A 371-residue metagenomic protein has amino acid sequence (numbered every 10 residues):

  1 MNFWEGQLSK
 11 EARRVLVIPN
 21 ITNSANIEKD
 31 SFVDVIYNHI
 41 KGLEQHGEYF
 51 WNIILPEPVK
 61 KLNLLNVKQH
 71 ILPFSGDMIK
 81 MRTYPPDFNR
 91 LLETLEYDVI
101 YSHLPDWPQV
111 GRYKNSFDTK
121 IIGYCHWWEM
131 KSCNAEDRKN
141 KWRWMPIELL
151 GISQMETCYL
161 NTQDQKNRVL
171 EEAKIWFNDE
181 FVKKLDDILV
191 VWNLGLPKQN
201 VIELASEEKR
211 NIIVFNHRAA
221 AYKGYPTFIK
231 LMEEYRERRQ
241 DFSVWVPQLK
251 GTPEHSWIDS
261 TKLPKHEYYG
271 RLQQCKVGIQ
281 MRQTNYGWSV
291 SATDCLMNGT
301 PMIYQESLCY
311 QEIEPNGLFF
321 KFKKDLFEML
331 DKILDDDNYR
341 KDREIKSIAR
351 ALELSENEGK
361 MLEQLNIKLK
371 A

Functional and structural regions predicted by a protein language model:
M1-L62, E233-R236: N-terminal subdomain of nucleotide-sugar transferases
L16-V17, Y159, L196-K198, E203-K223 (+1 more regions): Conserved donor-binding/catalytic core segment of Leloir-type glycosyltransferases
D34, I79, D337-K370: A charged, aromatic-enriched C-terminal amphipathic alpha-helix characteristic of glycosyltransferases across folds
N89-Q109, I122, V277-M281: Short N-terminal targeting/anchoring amphipathic segment
V99-Y101, K114-R138, I152, Y159: Active-site proximal beta-strand in glycosyltransferases
R138-N161, W176-K184: Membrane-proximal helix-turn-helix segments that form the acceptor-binding/catalytic region of lipid-linked
Q273-G287, T300: Acidic donor-binding loop of glycosyltransferase active sites
M297, P301-Y304: Short hydrophobic beta-strand element within catalytic cores of glycosyltransferases and related nucleotide-activated
